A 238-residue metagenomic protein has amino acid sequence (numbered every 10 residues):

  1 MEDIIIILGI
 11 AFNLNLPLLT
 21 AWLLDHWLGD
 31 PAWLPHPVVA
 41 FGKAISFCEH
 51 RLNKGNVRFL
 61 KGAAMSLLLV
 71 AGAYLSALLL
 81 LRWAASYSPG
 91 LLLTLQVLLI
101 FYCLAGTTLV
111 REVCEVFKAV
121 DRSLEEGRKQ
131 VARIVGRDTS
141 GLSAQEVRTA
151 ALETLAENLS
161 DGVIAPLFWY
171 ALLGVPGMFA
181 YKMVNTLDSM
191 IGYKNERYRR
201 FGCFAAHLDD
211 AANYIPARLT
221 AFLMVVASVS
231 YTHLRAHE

Functional and structural regions predicted by a protein language model:
E2-R82: N-terminal transmembrane signal-anchor/hairpin module of polytopic inner-membrane proteins
L14, A105, S143, S230-L234: General structural signal for secondary-structure boundaries
D25, T232-E238: Conserved small/polar residues in nucleotide/adenosyl-binding loops
R58-D210, Y214-M224: "…together with the soluble PPM/PP2C metallo-phosphatase catalytic core" -> "…together with the soluble PPM/PP2C
